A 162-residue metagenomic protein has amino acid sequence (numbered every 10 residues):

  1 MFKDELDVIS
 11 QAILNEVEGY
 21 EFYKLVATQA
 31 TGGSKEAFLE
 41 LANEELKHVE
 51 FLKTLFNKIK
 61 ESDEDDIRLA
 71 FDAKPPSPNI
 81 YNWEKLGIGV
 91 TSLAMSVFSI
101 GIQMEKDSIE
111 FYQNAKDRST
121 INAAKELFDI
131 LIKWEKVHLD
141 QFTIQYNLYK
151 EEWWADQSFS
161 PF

Functional and structural regions predicted by a protein language model:
M1-F162: Iron-associated oxidoreductase/ferritin-like identity signal
